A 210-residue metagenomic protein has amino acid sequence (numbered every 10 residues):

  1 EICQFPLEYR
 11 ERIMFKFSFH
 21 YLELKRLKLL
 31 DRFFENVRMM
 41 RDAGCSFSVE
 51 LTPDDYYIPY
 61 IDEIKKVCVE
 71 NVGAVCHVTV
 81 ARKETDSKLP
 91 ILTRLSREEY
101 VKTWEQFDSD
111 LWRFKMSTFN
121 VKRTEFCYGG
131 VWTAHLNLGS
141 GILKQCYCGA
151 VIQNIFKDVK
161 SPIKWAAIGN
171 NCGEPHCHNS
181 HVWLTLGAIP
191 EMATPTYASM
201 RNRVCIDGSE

Functional and structural regions predicted by a protein language model:
E1-I64, C68, V75-C76: Radical SAM/AdoMet-radical enzyme domain recognition
C3-K16, A43, K65-S117: Structural recognition of alpha->loop->beta junctions
H20-L22, D54-Y56, K83-E84, G141-I142 (+1 more regions): Short, solvent-exposed loop/turn segments at secondary-structure junctions
R26, I58, T85-S87, I155: Intrinsically disordered, low-complexity acidic/polar segments
D31, D42, D54-D55, D62 (+4 more regions): Acidic-enriched, low-complexity/disordered segments with a strong bias for Aspartate over Glutamate
S48-E50, V75-V80, H135-N137, K144-Q145: A structural signal for short, well-ordered beta-strand segments and their strand-loop junctions that often border
L51-D55, V80-R82, S180, L184-L186: Acidic carboxylate-rich catalytic motifs and surrounding loops in phosphoryl-/glycosyl-chemistry enzymes
K88-E210: Accessory C-terminal segments flanking Radical SAM cores
